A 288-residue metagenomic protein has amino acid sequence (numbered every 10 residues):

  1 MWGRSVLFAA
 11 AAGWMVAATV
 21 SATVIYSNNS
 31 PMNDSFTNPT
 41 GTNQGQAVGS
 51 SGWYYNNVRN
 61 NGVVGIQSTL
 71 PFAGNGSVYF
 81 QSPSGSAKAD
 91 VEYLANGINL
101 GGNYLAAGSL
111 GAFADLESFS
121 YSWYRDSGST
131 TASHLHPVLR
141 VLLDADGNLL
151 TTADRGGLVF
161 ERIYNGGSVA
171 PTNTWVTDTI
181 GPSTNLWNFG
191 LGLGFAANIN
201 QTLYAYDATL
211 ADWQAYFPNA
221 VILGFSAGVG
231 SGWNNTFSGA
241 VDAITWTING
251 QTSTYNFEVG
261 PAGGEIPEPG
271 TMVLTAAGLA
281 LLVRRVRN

Functional and structural regions predicted by a protein language model:
M1-T19, G270-N288: C-terminal cell-surface anchoring/sorting signal
T23-Y55, Y255-V259: Extracellular carbohydrate-recognition regions
N60-E92: Short carbohydrate-recognition loop motifs
Y79-L116: Secreted extracellular polysaccharide-interacting domains
S82, W123-R125, L143-A145, V229-S231 (+1 more regions): Short beta-strand segments enriched in hydrophobic/aromatic residues within well-folded beta-rich domains
D115-S127: A short beta-strand element within beta-rich, extracytoplasmic domains of secreted/secretory-pathway proteins
Y124-Y204: Extracellular ligand-binding interfaces
W175-G264: Terminal, low-complexity interaction segments
